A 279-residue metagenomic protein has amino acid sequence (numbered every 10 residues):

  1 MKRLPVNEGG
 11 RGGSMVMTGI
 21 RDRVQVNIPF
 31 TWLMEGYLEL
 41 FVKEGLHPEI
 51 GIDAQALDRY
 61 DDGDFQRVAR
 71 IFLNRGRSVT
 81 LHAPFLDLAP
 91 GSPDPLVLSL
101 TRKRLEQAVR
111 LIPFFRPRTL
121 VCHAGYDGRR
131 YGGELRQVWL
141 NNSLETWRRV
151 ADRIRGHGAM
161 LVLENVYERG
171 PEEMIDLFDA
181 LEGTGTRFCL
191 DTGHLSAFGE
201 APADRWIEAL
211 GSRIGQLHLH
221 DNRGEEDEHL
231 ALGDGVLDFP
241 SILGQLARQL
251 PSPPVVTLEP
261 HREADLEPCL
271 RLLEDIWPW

Functional and structural regions predicted by a protein language model:
M1-Q107, W279: N-terminal pre-domain/capping segments
K2-R21, G36-E39, G91, P171-R187 (+1 more regions): Histidine-acidic metal/acid-base catalytic patches
N7, G91-R187: Active-site acidic/histidine proton-transfer and metal-coordination neighborhood in alpha/beta enzyme cores
D22-I28, P48-I50, V79-L81, L120-C122 (+4 more regions): Hydrophobic faces of well-ordered beta-strands that scaffold small-molecule active sites in alpha/beta enzyme cores
Q25-I28, L98, E164-V166, H194-A197 (+1 more regions): Short, flexible loop segments at the rims of nucleotide/cofactor-binding pockets, characterized by
N27-T31, G51-Q55, P84-L86, G125-D127 (+4 more regions): Active-site beta-loop-alpha junctions enriched in small/polar residues
Y37-G45, D62-T80, R110-R116, D152-G156 (+3 more regions): Acidic (Asp/Glu)-rich catalytic clusters
D62-R67, L98, R102-L105, R136-L144 (+2 more regions): Charged helix-capping and loop-helix junction motifs
